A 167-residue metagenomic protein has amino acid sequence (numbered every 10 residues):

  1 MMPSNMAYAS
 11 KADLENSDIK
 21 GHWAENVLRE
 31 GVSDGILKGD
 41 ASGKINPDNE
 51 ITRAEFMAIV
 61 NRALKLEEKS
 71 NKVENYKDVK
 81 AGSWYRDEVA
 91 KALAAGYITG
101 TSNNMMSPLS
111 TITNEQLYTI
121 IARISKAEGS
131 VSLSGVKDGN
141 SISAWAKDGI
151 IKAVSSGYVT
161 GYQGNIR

Functional and structural regions predicted by a protein language model:
M1-E25, S33, K38-M57, N61-D87 (+3 more regions): Feature responds to low-complexity, polar/acidic, surface-exposed segments characteristic of secreted/exported proteins
